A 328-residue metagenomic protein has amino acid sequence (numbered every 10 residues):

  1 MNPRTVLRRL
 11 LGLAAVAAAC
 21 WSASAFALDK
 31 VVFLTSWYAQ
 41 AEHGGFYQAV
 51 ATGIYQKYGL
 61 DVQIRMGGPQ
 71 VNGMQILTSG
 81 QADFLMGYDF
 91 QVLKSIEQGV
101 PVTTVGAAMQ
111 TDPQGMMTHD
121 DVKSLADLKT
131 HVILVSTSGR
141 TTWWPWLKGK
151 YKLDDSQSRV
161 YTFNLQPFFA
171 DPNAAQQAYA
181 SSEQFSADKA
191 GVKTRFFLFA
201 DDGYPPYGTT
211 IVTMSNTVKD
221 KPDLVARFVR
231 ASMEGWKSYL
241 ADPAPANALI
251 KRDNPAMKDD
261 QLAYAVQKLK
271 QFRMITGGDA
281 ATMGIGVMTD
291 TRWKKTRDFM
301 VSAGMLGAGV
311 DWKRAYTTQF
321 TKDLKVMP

Functional and structural regions predicted by a protein language model:
N2-G12: Bacterial N-terminal signal peptides that target proteins for export
S22-S24: N-terminal signal peptide c-region/cleavage motif recognized by signal peptidases
L28-A178, F197: Short, glycine-/small- and polar/acidic-enriched structural segments that line small-molecule recognition paths
F33, I64, R159, K189-G191 (+11 more regions): A residue-level marker of the well-folded mature domains of exported/periplasmic proteins
A49-T52, Y58, I76, G80 (+10 more regions): Structured segments of extracytoplasmic/periplasmic soluble domains in secreted or envelope-associated proteins
A108-M116, D188, V192-K221, V225 (+3 more regions): Periplasmic-binding protein-like
K221-M305: Secondary-structure end/capping motifs
W293-P328: Conserved C-terminal helix/tail region of periplasmic/extracytoplasmic solute-binding proteins
